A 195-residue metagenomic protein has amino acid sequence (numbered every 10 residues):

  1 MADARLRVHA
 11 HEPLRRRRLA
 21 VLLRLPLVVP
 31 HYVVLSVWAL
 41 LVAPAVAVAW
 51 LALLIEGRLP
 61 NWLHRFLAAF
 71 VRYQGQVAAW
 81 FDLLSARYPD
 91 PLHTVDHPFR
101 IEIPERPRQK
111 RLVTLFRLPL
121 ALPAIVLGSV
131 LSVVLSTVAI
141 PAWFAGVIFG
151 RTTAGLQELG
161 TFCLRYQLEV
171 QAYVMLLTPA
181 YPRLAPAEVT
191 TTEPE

Functional and structural regions predicted by a protein language model:
M1-E195: Membrane-proximal intrinsically disordered regions of secretory-pathway and membrane-system proteins
